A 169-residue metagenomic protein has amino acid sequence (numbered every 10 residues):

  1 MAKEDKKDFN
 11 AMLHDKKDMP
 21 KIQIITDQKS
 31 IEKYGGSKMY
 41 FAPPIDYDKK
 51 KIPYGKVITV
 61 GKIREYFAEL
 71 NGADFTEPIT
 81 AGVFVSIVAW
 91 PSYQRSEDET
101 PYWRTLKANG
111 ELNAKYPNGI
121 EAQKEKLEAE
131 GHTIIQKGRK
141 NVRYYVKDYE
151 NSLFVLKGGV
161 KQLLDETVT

Functional and structural regions predicted by a protein language model:
A2-T169: Nucleic acid-binding interface residues in structured DNA/RNA-binding domains, emphasizing the DNA-engaging scaffolds
